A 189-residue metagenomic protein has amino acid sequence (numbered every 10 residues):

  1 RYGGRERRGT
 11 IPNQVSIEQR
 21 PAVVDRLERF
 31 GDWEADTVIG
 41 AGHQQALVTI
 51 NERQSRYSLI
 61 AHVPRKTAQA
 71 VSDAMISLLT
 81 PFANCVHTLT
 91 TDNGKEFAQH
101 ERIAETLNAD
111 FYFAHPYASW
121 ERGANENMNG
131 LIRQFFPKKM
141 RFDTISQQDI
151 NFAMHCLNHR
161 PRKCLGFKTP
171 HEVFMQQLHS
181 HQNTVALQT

Functional and structural regions predicted by a protein language model:
R1-L47: Mobile-element integrase/transposase regions, centering on the N-terminal DNA-binding/Zn-coordinating module
D36, I50, R56, M75 (+4 more regions): Mobile genetic element proteins and their domesticated derivatives, centered on retroelements and DNA transposons
I39-H43, I60-A83: Active-site beta-loop-alpha junctions of metal-dependent nucleic acid enzymes, especially the RNase H-like/DDE
R56-A61, F113, K138-M140: Short small-residue beta-strand/loop micro-motif enriched in glycine and branched aliphatics
T91-G94, A98-E101, F113-Q134, D143-H155: RNase H-like two-metal-ion nuclease catalytic core shared by retroviral integrases and related mobile-element nucleases
T106-L107: Short, structured coil segments at secondary-structure junctions
K138-T189: C-terminal domain-tail junction helix/linker
